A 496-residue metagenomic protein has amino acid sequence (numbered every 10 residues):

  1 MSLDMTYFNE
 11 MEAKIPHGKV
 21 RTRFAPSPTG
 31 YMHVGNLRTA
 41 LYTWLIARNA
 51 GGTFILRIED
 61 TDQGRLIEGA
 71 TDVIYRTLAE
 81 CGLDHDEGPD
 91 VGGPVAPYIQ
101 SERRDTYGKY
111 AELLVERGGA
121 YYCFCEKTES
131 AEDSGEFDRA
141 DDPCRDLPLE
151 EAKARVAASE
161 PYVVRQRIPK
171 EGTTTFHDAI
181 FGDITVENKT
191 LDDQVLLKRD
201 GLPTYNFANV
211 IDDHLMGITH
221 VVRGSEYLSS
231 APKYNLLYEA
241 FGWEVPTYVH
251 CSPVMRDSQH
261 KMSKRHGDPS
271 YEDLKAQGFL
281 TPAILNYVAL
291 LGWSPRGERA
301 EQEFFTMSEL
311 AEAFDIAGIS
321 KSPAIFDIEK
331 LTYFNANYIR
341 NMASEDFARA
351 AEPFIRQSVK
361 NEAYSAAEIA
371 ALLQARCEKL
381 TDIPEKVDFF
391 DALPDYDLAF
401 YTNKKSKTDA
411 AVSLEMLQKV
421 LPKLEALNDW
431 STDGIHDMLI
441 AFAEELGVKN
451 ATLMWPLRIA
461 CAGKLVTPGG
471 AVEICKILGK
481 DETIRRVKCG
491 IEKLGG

Functional and structural regions predicted by a protein language model:
M1-Y31, N49-F54, A154, E171 (+6 more regions): Non-catalytic terminal extensions that flank enzyme cores
S2-S134, S230-W243, A283: N-terminal Rossmann-like or analogous alpha/beta NTP/dinucleotide-binding catalytic cores that position adenine
T22-T29, I55-D60, M216-V221, P269 (+3 more regions): Glycine- and acidic
T43, I74, L114, G118 (+8 more regions): Residue-level signal for inorganic ion chemistry
R48-D62, F207-H220, F241-M255, P468-E473 (+2 more regions): Glycine-rich phosphate/pyrophosphate-binding loops and their adjacent beta-strand/loop elements at enzyme active sites
L113-E116, A120-H250, R256-M262, S270 (+2 more regions): Active-site cores that bind ATP or allylic diphosphates and position pyrophosphate for catalysis
S344-L446: Small-residue-rich helix-loop
D433-L494: Charged substrate- and nucleic-acid-binding regions of tRNA-handling and nucleotidyl-transfer enzymes, centered on
